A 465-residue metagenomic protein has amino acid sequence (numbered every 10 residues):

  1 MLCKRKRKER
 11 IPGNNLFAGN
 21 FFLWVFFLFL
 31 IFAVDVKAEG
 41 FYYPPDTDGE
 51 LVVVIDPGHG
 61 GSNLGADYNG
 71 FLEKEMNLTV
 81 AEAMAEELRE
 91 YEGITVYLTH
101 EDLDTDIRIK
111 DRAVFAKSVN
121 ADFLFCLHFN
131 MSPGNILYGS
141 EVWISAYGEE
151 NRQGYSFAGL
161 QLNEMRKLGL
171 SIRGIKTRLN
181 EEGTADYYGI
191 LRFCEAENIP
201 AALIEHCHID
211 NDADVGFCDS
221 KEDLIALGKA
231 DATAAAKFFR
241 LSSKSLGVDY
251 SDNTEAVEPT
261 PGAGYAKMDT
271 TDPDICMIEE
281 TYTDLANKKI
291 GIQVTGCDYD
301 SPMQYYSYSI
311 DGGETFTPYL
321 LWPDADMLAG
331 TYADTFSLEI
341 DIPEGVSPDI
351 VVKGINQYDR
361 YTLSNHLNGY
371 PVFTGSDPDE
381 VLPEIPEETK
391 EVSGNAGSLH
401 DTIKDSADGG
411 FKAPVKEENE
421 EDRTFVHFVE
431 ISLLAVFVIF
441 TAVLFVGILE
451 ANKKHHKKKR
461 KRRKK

Functional and structural regions predicted by a protein language model:
M1-F41, G410, P414-K465: Gram-positive cell-envelope targeting signals
E39-V52, E75-D274: Active-site-proximal helix/loop segments of hydrolytic enzymes
S62-A66, D212-A213: Short, solvent-exposed loop/turn elements at domain surfaces
L64-T79: Glycine- and acidic-residue-enriched helix-capping/strand-helix junction motifs
E258-M277, N365-E388: Flexible, low-complexity linkers/stalks enriched in Thr/Pro that connect modular domains
M277-D377: Long, low-complexity serine/threonine/glycine- and acidic-rich segments characteristic of extracellular
S376-V426: C-terminal low-complexity, Ser/Thr- and acidic/Pro-rich disordered "stalk" regions positioned immediately N-terminal
